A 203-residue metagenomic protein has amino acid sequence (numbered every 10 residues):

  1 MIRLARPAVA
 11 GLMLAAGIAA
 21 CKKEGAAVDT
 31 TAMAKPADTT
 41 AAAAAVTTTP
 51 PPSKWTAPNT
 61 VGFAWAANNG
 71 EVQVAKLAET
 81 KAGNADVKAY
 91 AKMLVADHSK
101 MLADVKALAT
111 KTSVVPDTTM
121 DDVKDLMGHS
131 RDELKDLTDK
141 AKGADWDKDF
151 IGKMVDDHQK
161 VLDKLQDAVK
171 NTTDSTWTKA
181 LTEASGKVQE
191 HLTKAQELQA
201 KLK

Functional and structural regions predicted by a protein language model:
I2-P7, G17, K22-K203: His/Met- and acidic-residue-enriched segments that coordinate or traffic transition-metal cofactors and support
